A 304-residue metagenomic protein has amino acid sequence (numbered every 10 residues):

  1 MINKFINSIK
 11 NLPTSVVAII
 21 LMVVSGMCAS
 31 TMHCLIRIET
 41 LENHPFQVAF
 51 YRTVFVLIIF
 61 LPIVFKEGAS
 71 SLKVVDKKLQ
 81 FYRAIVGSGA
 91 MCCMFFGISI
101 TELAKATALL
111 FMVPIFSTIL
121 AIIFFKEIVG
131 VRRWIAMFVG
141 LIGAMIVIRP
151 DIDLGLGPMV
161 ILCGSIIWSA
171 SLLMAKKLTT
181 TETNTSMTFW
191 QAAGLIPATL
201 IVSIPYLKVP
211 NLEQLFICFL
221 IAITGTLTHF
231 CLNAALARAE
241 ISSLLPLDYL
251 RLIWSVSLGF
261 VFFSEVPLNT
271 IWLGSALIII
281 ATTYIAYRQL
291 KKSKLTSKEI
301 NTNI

Functional and structural regions predicted by a protein language model:
I2-F5, N11, I253-I304: C-terminal-most transmembrane helix of multi-pass membrane proteins
K4, V17-A18, E42-G89, I167-A170 (+1 more regions): Transmembrane alpha-helices of multi-pass small-molecule transport proteins
V17-V24, V64, A69-C93, L156-G164 (+1 more regions): Loop-to-transmembrane-helix transition segments
A29, C34-R37, P45, F60 (+3 more regions): Transmembrane alpha-helical segments that form core, pore/gating elements of small-molecule transporters/exporters
E39, V48, R52, G97 (+8 more regions): Hydrophobic/aromatic residues within transmembrane alpha-helices of multi-pass small-molecule transporters
F96, V113-I135, Y206, I253-W272: C-terminal transmembrane-helix exit sites in multi-pass transporters
T107-M112, L178-Q191, H229-F260: Helix-helix packing/entry segments at the starts of transmembrane helices
R132-I148, W168, T270-Q289: Hydrophobic transmembrane alpha-helices of multi-pass small-molecule transport proteins
